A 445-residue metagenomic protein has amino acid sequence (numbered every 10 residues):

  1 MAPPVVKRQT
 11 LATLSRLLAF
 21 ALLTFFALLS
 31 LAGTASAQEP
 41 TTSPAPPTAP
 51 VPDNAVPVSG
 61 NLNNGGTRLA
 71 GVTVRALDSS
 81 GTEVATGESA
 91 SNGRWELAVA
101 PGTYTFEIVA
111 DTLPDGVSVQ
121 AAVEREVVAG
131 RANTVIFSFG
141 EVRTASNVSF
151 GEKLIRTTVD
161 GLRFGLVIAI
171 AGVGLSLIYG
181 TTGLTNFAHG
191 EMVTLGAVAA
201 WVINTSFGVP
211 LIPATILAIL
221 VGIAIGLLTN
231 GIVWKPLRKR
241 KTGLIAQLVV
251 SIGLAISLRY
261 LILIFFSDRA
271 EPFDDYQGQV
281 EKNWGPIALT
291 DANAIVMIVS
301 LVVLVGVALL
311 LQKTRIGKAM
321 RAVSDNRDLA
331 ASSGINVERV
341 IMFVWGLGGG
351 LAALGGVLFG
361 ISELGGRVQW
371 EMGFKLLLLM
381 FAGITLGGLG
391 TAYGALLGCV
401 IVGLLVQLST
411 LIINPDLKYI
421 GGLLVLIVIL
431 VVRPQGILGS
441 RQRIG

Functional and structural regions predicted by a protein language model:
A2-L11, G102, R131, N336-R339 (+1 more regions): Cytosolic-side transmembrane-helix boundaries in multi-pass membrane proteins
D53-A70, L77: Structural motif
S80-A98: Short, acidic Ser/Thr/Gly-rich low-complexity loop/linker segments typical of extracellular and cell-surface proteins
K153-T157, L311, V344-I384, T410-D416: Inter-helical junctions in multi-pass inner-membrane proteins, predominant in energy-converting antiporter-like
L154-W201, I232-T242, A246, I384-A392: Single transmembrane alpha-helix segments in multi-pass membrane proteins
V209-L254, L258, L397-V402, R433-P434: Alpha-helical transmembrane segments within multi-pass membrane transporters and channels
I245-K313, V340-F343, V368-Q369, G373 (+2 more regions): Transmembrane helix-bundle core of multi-pass membrane transporters and related energy-transducing complexes
A288-R367, L397: Helix-loop-helix "hairpin" substructures at the membrane interface of multi-pass membrane proteins
